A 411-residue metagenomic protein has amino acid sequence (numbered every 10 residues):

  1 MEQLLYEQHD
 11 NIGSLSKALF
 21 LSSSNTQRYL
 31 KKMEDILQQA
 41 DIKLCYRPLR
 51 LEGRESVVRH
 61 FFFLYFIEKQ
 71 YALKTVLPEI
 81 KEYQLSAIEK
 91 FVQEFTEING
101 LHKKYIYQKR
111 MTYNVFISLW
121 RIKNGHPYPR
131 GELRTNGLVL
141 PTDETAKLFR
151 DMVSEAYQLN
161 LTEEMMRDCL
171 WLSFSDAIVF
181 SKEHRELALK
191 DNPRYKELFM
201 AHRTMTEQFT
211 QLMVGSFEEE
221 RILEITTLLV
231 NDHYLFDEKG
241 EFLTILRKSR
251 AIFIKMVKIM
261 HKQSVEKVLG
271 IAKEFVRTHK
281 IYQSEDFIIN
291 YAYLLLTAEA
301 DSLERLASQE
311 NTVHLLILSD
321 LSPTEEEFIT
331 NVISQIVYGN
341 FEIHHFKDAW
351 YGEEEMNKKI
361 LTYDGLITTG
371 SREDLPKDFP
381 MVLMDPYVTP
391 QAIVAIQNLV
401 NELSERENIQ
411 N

Functional and structural regions predicted by a protein language model:
M1-N411: A cross-family "folded-core" feature that marks the main globular domain of proteins
